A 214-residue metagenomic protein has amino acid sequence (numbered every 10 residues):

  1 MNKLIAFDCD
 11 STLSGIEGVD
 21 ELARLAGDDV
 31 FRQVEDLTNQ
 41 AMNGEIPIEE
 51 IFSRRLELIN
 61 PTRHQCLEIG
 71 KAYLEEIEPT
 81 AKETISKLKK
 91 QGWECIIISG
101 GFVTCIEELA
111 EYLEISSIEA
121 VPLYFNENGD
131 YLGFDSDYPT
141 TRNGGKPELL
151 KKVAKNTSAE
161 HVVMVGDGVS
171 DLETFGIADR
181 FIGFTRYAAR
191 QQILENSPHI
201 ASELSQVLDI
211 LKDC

Functional and structural regions predicted by a protein language model:
M1-K3, D8, L194, L204: N-terminal glycine-/serine-/threonine-rich phosphate-binding loop
K3-P122: Alpha-helical substrate-recognition element adjacent to the catalytic core
A72, E76-E94, G101-C214: C-terminal cap/substrate-recognition subdomain and adjoining C-terminal extension of metal-dependent phosphatase-like
